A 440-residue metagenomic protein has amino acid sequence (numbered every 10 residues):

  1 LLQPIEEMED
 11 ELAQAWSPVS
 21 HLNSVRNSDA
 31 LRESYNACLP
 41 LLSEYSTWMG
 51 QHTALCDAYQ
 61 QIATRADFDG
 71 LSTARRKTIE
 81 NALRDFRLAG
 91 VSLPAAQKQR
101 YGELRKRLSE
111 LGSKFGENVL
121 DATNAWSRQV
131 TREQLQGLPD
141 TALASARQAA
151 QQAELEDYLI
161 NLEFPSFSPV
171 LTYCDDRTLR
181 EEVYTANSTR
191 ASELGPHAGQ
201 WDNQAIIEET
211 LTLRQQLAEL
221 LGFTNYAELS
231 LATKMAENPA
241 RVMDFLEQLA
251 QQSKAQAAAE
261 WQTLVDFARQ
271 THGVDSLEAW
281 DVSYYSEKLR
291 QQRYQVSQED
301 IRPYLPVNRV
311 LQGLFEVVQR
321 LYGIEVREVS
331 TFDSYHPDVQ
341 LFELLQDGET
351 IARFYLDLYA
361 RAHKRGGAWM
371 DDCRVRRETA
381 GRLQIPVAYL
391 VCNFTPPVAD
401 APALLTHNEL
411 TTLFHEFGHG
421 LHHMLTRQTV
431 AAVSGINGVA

Functional and structural regions predicted by a protein language model:
L1-L138: N-terminal helix-rich structural modules
P18-R32, Y173, R177-L194, T233: Short, charge-rich amphipathic alpha-helices with coiled-coil/heptad character
A74, T78, R107-E110, E117-N161 (+3 more regions): Active-site-proximal, well-structured secondary-structure segments within enzyme catalytic domains
G90-L104, R190-T212, Q216-L229: A conserved hydrophobic secondary-structure block that centers on an alpha-helix together with its immediately flanking
G199, N203, P303, V307 (+3 more regions): Alpha-helix N-cap/helix-initiation motif
Q215-A218, G222, V318, P396 (+1 more regions): Active-site recognition of the HExxH zinc-binding catalytic motif
G323-V329, H422, Q428-V433: Acidic/polar loop patches that form or flank catalytic/metal-binding clefts of enzymes that bind anionic ligands
T350, T426-A440: Acidic/histidine-rich catalytic neighborhood
